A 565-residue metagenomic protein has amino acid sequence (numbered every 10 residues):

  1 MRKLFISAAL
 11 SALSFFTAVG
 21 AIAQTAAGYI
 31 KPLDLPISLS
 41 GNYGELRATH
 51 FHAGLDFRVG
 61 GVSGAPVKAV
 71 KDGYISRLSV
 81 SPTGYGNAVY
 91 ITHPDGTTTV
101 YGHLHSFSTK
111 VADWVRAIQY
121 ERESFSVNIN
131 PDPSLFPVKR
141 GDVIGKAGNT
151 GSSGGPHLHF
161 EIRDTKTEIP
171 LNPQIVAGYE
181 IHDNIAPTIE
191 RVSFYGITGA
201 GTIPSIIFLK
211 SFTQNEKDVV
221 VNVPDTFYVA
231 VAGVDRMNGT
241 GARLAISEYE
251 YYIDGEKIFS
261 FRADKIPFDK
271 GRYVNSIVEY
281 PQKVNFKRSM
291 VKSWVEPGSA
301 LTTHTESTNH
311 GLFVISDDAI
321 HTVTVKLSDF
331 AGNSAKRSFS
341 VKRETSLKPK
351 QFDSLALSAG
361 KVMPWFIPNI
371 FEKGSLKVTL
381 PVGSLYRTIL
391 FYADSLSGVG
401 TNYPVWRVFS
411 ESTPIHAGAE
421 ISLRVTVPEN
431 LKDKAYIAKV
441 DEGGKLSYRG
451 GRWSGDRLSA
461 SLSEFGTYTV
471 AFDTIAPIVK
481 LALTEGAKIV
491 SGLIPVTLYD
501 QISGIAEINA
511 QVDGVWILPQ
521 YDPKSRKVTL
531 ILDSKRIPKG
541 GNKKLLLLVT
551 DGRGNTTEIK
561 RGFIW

Functional and structural regions predicted by a protein language model:
M1-G28: Bacterial Sec-dependent N-terminal signal peptides
A21-T98, H105-K110, F125-S134, K139-R140 (+2 more regions): Surface-exposed, glycine-biased beta-strand/turn segments
K139, H182, Y195-S346, R457 (+1 more regions): Long, low-complexity serine/threonine/glycine- and acidic-rich segments characteristic of extracellular
A186-R191, A476-A482: Proline-enriched interdomain boundary motifs that mark the N-terminal boundary and often initiate the first structured
T213, V219-P224, T413-P414, E485-S491: Short, solvent-exposed loop/linker segments at the N-terminal edge of repeated beta-sheet extracellular domains
A230-V234, S422-T426, L493-Q501: Short edge beta-strand/loop segments characteristic of extracellular beta-sandwich folds
P349-Q351, V362-W365, F391-Y436: Proteolytic processing hotspots in large secreted/extracellular or virion-associated proteins and select intracellular
S412-Y468, E507-N509, W516-L518: Proteolytic-maturation and junctional protease-sensitive modules
